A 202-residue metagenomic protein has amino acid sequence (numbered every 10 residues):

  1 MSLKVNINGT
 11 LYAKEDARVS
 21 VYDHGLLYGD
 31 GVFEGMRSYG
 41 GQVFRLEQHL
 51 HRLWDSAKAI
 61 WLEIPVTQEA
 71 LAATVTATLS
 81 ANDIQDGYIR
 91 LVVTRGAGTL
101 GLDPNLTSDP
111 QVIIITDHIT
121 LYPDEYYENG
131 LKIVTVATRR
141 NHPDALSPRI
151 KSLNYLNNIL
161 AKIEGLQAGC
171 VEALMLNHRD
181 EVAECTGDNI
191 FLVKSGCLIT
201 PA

Functional and structural regions predicted by a protein language model:
M1-L174, H178-E181, C197: Conserved alpha/beta cores of soluble small-molecule-handling proteins
L174, E181-A202: Glycine- and Gly-Pro-enriched alpha-helical subdomains that act as flexible, kink-prone "lid/hinge" or packing modules
